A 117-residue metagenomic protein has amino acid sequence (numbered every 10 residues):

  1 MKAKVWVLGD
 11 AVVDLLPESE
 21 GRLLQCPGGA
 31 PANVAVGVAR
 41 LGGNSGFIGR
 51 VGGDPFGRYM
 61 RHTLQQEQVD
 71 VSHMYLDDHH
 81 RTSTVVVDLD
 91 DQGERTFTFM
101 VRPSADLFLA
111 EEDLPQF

Functional and structural regions predicted by a protein language model:
M1-E18, R22: Positively charged, low-complexity intrinsically disordered leader regions
V5, P31-A35, G57, S83: A general structural signal for well-ordered alpha-helical segments in protein cores
V7, G28-G29, L76: Conserved strand-loop elements at the edges of beta-sheets that form or border functional pockets
L15, L41, E67: Change "in soluble alpha/beta enzymes" to "in soluble alpha/beta proteins
E20-A30: A short, glycine/small-residue-rich beta-strand->loop->alpha-helix junction that serves as a flexible
C26, N33-N44: Alpha-helix C-terminal capping segments
N44, I48-F117: Conserved N-terminal subdomain of the carbohydrate kinase-like
